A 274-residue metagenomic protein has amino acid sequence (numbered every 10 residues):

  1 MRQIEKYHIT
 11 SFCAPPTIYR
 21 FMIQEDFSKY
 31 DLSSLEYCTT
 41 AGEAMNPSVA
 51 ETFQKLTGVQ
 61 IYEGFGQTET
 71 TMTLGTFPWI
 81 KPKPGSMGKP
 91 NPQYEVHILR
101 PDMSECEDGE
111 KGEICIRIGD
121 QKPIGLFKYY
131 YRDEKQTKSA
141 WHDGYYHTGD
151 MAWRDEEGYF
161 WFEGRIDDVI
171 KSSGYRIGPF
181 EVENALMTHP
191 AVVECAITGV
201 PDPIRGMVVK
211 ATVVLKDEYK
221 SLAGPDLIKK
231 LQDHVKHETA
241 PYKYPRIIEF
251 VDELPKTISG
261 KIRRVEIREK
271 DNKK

Functional and structural regions predicted by a protein language model:
M1, K29, E183-N184: Short hydrophobic/charged patches on amphipathic alpha-helices used for structural packing and interfaces
E5, F12, D102, Q136 (+3 more regions): AMP-binding/adenylate-forming catalytic core of the ANL superfamily
I9-A14, I23-K83, E95: Gly/Ser/Thr-rich phosphate-binding loop
S34, G58, Q93, D102 (+4 more regions): Glycine-centered tight turns that cap/initiate beta-strands
G42, G66, G88, D150 (+1 more regions): Active-site glycine-centered loops adjacent to acidic/histidine catalytic or metal-binding residues that shape
G85-P90, E105, A140-G144: Short Gly/Pro-enriched turn/cap motifs at secondary-structure boundaries
Q93, S104-S139, I177: Conserved ATP/PPi-binding loop(s) of AMP-dependent carboxylate-activating enzymes
L99-R100, D108, T148, R154 (+2 more regions): Hydrophobic alpha-helical segments, especially N-terminal targeting/anchoring helices
